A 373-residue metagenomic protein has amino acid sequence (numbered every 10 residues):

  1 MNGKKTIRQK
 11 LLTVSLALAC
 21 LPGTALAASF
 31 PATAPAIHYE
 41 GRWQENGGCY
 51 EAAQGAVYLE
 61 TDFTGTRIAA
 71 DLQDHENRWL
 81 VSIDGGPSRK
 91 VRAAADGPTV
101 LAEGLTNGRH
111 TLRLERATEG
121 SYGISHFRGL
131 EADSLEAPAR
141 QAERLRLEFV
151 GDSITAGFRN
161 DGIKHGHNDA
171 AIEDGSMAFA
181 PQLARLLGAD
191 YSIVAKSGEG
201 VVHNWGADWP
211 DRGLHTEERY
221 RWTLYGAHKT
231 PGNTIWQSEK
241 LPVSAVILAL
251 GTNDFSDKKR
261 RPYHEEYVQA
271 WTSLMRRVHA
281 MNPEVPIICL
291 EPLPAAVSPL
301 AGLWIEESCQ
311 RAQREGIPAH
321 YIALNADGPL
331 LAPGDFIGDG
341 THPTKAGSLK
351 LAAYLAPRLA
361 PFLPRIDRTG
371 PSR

Functional and structural regions predicted by a protein language model:
N2-V14: Bacterial N-terminal signal peptides that target proteins for export
L12, A25-V150, I154-G175, L363-R373: N-terminal secretory targeting modules
T13-G23: Bacterial N-terminal signal peptides
A53-A56, H165-V268, A295-E306, G338 (+1 more regions): Conserved SGNH/GDSL esterase-like catalytic core that processes O-acyl groups on lipids and polysaccharides
R146-V150, T155, Y191-A195, S244-A249 (+2 more regions): Structural recognition of the beta-strand scaffold that forms the well-ordered cores of secreted hydrolase catalytic
A180-D190, R277-P286, S308-I317: A structural motif corresponding to the C-terminal end of an alpha-helix and its immediate exit/capping segment
D211, L293-R373: Catalytic His-Asp segment of secreted/periplasmic serine-dependent ester chemistry enzymes
Y267, W271, S348: Aromatic/hydrophobic pocket-lining residues that form the small-molecule binding cavity in soluble enzyme cores
